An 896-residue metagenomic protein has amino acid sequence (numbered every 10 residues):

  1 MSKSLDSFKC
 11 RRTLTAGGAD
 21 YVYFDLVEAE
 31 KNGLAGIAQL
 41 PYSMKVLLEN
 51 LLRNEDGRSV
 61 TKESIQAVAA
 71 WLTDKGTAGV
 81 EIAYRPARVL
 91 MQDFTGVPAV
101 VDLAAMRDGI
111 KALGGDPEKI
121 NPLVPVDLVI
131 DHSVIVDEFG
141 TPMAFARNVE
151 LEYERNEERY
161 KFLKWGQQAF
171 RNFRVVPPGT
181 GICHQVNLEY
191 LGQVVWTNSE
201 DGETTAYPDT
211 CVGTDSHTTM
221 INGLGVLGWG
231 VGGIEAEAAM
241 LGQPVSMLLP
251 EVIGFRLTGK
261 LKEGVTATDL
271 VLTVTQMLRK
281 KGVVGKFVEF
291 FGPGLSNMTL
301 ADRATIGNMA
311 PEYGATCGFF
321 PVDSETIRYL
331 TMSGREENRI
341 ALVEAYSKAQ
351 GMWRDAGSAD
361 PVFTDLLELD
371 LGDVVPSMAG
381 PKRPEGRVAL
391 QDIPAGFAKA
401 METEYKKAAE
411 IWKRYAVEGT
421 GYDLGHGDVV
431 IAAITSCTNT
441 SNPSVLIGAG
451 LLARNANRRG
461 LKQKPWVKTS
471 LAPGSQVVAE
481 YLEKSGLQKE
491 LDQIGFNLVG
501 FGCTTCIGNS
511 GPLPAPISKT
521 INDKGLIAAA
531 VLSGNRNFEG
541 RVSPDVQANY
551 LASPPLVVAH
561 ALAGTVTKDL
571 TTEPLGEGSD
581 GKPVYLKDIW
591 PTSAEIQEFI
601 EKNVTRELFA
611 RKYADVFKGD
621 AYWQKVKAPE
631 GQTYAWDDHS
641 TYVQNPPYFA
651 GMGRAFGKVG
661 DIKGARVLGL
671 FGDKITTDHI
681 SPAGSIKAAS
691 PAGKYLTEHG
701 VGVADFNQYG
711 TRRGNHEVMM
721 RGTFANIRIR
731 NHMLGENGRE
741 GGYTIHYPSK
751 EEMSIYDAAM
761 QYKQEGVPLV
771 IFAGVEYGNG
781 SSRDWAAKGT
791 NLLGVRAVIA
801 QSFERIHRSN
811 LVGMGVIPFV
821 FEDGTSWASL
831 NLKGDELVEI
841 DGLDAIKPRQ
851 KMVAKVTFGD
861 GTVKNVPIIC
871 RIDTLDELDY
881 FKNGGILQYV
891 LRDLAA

Functional and structural regions predicted by a protein language model:
M1-A896: Fe-S-dependent hydro-lyases/dehydratases of central metabolism
